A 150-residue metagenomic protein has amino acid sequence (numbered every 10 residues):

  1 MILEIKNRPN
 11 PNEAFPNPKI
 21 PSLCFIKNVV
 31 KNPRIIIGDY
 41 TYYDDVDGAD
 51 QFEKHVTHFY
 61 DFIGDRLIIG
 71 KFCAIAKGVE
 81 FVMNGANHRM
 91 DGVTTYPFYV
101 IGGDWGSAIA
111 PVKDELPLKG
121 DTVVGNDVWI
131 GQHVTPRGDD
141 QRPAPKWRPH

Functional and structural regions predicted by a protein language model:
M1-R34, F98: Extended, small-residue-rich solenoid/repeat segments and analogous flexible loops that form exposed scaffolds
F25, I35, Y42-D140: Flexible, glycine/small-residue-enriched loop-and-beta-strand segment within the central core of proteins
D139-H150: Low-complexity basic/metal-binding stretches
